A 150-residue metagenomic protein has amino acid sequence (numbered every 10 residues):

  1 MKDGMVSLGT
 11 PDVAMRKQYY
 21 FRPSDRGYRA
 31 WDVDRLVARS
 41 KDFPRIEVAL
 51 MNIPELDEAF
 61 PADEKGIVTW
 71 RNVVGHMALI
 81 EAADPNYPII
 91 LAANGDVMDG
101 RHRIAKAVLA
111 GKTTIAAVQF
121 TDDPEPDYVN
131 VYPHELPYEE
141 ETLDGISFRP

Functional and structural regions predicted by a protein language model:
M1-A62: Glycine-rich short-loop/terminal segments
R35, N72-G75, L79, P124-D127: Exposed alpha-helical structural elements
D42-M98: Short alpha-helix boundary/capping and kink motifs at helix termini
P61, K65, D123-P150: Amphipathic, charge-rich alpha-helical segments that serve as recognition/docking helices
A83, G111-K112: A short, structural micro-pattern
N94-A110: A sequence-level detector for short glycine-anchored, His/Arg-bearing signature motifs that mark catalytic or binding
L109-G111, Y128-V129: A short, polar/proline- and glycine-enriched secondary-structure boundary/capping micro-motif
T113-F120: Short hydrophobic/aromatic-enriched beta-strand-loop microsegments
